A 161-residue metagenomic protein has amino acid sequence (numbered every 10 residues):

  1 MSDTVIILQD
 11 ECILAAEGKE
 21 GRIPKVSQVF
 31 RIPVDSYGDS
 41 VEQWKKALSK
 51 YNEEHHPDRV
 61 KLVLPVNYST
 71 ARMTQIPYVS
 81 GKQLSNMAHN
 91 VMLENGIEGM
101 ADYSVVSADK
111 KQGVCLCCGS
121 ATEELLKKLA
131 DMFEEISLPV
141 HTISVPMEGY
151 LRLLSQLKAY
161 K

Functional and structural regions predicted by a protein language model:
M1, K45-S49, L126: Short alpha-helical segments and helix-capping/turn motifs at coil-helix boundaries
S2-K25, R31, E54, K110-K161: Small-residue (GG/TT-enriched) beta-loop-alpha framework at ligand/catalytic clefts
A15, L62, V91-M92, F133: Buried hydrophobic packing residues in well-ordered domains
V26-N52: N-terminal phosphate-binding loop and adjacent alpha-helix
S40-W44, S80-L84, A121, L125: Short amphipathic alpha-helical segments
A47-Y51, V91, M132: Amphipathic alpha-helical regulatory segments at dimerization interfaces that relay allosteric signals between sensory
L48, E53-Y68, H141-S144: Short glycine-rich phosphate-binding loop at a beta-alpha junction
L64-G119, L151, L157-K158: Internal amphipathic helical hairpin motif
